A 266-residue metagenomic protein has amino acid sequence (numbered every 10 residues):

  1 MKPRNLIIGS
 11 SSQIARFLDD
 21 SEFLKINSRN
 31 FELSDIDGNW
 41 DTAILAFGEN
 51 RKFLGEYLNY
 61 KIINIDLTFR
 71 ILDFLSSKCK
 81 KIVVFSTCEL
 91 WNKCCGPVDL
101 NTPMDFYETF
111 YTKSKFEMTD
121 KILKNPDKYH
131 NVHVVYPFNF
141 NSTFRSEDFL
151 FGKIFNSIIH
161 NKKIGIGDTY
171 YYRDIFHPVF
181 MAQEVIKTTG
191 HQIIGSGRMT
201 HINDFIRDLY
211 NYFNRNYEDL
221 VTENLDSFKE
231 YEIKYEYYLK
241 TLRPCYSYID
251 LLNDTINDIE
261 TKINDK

Functional and structural regions predicted by a protein language model:
K2-E22: N-terminal Rossmann NAD(P)H-binding glycine-rich loop of SDR-like oxidoreductase domains
I8, A43-F47, I82-C88, V135-P137: SDR active-site strand-loop-helix element
F23-L33: A short beta-strand-loop structural module common to alpha/beta enzyme folds
S34-D66, L90: NAD(P)H-binding glycine-rich loop region in Rossmannoid oxidoreductase-like domains and their noncatalytic homologs
K61-I65, M104-T119, D148-G152, Y171-I175 (+1 more regions): Short-chain dehydrogenase/reductase
R70-F110, H133: Conserved Rossmann-fold NAD(P)-dependent oxidoreductase catalytic core, especially the SDR/UDP-sugar
K121-R173, P178-F180, L209: NAD(P)-dependent short-chain dehydrogenase/reductase
N161-K266: C-terminal substrate-binding subdomain of Rossmann-fold SDR/epimerase-dehydratase oxidoreductases
